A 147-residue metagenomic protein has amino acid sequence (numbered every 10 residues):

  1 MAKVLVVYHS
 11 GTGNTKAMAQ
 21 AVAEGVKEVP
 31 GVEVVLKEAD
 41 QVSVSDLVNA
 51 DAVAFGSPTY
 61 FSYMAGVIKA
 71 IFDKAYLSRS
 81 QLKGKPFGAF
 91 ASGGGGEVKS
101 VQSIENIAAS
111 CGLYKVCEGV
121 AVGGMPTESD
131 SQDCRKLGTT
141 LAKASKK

Functional and structural regions predicted by a protein language model:
A2-V4, N14-A17, A21-G31, V35-S45 (+1 more regions): FMN-binding flavodoxin-like domain, especially the glycine-rich phosphate-binding loop
H9-G13: Short polar catalytic/cofactor-binding loops
